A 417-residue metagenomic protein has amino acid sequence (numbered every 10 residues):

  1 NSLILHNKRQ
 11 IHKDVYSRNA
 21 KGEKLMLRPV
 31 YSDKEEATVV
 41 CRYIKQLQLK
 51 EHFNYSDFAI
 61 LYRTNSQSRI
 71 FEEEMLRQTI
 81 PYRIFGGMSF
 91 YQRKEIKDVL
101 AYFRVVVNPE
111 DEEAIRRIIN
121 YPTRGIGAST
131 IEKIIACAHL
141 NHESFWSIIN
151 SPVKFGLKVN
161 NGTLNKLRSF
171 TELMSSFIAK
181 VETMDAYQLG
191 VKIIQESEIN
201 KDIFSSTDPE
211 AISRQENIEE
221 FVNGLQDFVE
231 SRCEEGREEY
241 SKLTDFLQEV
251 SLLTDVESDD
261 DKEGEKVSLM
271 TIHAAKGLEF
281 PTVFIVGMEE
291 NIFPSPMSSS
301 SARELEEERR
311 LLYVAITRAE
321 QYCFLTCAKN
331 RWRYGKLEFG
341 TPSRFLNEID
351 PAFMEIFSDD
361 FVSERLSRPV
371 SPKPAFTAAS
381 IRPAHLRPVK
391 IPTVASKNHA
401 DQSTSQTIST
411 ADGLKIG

Functional and structural regions predicted by a protein language model:
N1-P81, R104-N108, L164, I178-V181 (+1 more regions): Helicase P-loop NTPase motor core
K13-Y16, R237-E238, D359-S367: Short, flexible loop/turn segments with low-complexity composition
V30, F58, G87, A328-N330: Short strand-loop junctions, especially beta-strand C-caps/beta-turns that link beta-sheets to coils or alpha-helices
S32, R63, G87-M88, I272-A275: Structured loop/turn residues at secondary-structure junctions
E36-A37, A128-S129, S358: Conserved GTPase G-domain signal focused on the G5
N54, S68-I80, R93, L100-E355: Conserved helicase C-terminal RecA-like lobe
T64-N65, I84-K94: Conserved helicase motor
I349-G417: Acidic, low-complexity intrinsically disordered tails
